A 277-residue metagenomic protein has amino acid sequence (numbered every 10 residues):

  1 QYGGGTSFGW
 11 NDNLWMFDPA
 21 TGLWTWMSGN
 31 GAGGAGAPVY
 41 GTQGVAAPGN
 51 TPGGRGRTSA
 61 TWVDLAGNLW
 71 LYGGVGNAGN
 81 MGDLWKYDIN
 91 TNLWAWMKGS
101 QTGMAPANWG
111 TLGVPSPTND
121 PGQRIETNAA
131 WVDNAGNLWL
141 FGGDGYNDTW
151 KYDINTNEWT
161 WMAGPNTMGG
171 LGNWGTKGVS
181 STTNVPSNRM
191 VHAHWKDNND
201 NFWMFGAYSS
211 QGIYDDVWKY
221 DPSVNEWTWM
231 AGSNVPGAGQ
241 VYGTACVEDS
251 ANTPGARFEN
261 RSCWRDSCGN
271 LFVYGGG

Functional and structural regions predicted by a protein language model:
Q1-G277: Kelch-like beta-propeller repeat domains
